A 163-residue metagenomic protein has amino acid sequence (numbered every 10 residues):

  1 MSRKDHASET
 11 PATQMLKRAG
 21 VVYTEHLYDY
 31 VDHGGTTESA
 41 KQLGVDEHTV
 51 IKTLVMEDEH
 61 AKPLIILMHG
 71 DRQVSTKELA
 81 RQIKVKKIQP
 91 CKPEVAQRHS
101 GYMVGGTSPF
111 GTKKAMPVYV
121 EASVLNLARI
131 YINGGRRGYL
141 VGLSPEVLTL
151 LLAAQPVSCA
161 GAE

Functional and structural regions predicted by a protein language model:
M1-E163: Extended, low-hydrophobicity, polar/charged segments
